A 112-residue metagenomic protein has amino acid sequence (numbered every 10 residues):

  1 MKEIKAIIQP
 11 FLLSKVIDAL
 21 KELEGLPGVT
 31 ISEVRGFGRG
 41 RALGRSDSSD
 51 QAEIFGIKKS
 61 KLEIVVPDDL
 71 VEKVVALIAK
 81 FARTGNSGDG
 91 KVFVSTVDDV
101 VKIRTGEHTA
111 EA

Functional and structural regions predicted by a protein language model:
M1-A112: Positively charged, small/polar-rich N-terminal and surface patches that mediate targeting and assembly and bind
